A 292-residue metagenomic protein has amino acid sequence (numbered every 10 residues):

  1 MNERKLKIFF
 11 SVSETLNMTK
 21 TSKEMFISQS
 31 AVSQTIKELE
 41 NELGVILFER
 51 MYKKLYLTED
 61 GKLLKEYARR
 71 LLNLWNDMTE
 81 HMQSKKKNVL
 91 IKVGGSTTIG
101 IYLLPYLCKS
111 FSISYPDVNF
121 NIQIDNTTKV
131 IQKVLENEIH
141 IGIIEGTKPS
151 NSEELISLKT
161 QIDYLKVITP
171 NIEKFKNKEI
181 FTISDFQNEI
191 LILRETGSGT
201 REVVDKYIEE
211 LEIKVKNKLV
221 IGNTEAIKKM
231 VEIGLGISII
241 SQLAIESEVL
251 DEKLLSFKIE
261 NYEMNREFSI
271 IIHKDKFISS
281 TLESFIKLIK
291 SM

Functional and structural regions predicted by a protein language model:
F10-S28: Short helix-boundary/capping micro-motifs
E40-L57: A short LG(V/I)-centered, amphipathic sequence patch enriched for acidic residue(s) preceding the LG motif
N88-P149, I221: Central regulatory/effector-binding core of bacterial HTH transcription factors
S110, T127-L165, T169, E232-L235 (+1 more regions): Short beta-strand-centered segments that line the small-molecule binding cleft or hinge of alpha/beta clamshell
N126-I131, L135-I139, E145, D205-L254: Hydrophobic hinge/microswitch elements
E154-L191: Flexible hinge/capping segments at coil-to-helix
F175-K176, I190-L211, I278-L282, I286: Secondary-structure junction motif
L255-M292: A late-sequence structural motif
